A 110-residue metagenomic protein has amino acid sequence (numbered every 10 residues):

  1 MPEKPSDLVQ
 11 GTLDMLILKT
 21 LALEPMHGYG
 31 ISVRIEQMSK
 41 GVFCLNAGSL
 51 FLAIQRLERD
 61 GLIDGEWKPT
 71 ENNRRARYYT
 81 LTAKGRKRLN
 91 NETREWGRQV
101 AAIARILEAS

Functional and structural regions predicted by a protein language model:
M1-P2: Intrinsically disordered, low-complexity and often Lys/Arg-enriched segments
P5-D7, T70-E71: Short secondary-structure boundary/capping segments
S6-S49: N-terminal helix-turn-helix DNA-binding core of bacterial DNA-binding proteins
L50-L57: Basic amphipathic alpha-helical segments that dock to polyanions
E58-R75, T80: Beta-hairpin "wing" of winged helix-turn-helix
R74-T93: Basic, amphipathic "hinge/linker" alpha-helix immediately C-terminal to the N-terminal HTH DNA-binding motif
K87-S110: Amphipathic alpha-helical dimerization/coiled-coil segments that flank or bridge DNA-binding/regulatory modules
